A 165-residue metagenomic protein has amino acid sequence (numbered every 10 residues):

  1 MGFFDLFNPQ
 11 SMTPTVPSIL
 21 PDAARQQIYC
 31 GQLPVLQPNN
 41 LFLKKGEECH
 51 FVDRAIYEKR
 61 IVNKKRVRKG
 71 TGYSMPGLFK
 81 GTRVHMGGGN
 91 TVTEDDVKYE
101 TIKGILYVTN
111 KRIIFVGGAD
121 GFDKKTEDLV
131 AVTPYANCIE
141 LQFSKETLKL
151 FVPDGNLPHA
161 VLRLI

Functional and structural regions predicted by a protein language model:
F3-K103, A160: Anionic N-terminal interaction surfaces
G87-G155: Phosphoinositide-binding peripheral membrane targeting modules
F151-H159, R163-I165: Polybasic, proline/glycine-rich intrinsically disordered low-complexity segments
